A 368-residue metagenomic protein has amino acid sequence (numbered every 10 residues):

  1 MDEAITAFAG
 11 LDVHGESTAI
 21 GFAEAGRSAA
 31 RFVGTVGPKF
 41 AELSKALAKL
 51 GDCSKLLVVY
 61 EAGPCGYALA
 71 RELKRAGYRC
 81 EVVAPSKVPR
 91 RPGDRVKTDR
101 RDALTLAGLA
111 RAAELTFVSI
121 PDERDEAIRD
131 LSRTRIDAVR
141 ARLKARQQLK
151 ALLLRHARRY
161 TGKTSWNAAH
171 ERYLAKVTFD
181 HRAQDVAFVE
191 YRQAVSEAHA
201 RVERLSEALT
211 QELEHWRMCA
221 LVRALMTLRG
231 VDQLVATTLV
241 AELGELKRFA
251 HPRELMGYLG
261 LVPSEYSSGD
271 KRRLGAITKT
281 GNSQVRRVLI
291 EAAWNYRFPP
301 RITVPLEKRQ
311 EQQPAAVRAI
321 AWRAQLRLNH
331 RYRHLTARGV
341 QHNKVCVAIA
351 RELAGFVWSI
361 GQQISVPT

Functional and structural regions predicted by a protein language model:
M1-T368: A detector of single, family-specific signature residues that are central to catalytic or substrate-handling motifs
